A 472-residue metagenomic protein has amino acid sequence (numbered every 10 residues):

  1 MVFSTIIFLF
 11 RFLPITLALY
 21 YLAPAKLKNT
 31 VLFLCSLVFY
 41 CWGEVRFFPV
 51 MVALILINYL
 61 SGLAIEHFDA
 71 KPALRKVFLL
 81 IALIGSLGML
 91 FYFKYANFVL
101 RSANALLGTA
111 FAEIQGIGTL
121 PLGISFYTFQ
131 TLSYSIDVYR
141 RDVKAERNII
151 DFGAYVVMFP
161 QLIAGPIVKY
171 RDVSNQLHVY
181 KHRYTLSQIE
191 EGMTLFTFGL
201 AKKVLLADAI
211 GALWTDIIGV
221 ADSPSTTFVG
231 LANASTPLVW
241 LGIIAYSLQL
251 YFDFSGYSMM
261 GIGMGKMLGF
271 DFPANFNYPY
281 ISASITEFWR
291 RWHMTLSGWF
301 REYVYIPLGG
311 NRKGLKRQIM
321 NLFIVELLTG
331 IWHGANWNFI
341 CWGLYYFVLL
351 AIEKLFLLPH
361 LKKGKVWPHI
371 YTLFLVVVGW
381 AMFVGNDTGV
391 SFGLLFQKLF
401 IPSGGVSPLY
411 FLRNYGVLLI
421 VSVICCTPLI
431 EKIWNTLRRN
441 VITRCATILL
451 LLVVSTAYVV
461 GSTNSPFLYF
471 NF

Functional and structural regions predicted by a protein language model:
M1-N471: Membrane-embedded transmembrane alpha-helical bundles that form the catalytic cores of multi-pass lipid-modifying
